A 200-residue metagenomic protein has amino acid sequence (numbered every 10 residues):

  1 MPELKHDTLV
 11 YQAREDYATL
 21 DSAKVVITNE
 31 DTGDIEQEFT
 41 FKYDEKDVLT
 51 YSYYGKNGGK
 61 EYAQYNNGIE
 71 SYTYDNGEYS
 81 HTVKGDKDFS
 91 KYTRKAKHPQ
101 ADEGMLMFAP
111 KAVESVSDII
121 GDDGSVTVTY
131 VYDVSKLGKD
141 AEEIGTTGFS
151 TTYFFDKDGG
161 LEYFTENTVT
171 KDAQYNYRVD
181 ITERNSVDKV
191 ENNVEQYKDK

Functional and structural regions predicted by a protein language model:
M1-K46, V190-K200: N-terminal leader/targeting segments and the immediate start of mature chains
D16-S22, T40-T50, G58, Q64-S71 (+3 more regions): Short, solvent-exposed coil/turn segments at beta-strand boundaries
I27-D34, K56-G58, D75-E78, S135 (+1 more regions): Hydrophobic lipid-interacting interfaces of membrane-associated proteins
D34, K56-N57, A109-A112, G145-G148: Short solvent-exposed loop/turn micro-motifs enriched in small/polar/acidic residues
F41, A63, Y72, V116-D118 (+4 more regions): Assembly/interface hotspot detector across virion components, adhesins/toxins, and nucleic-acid enzymes
K42-A101: An acidic-aromatic
K56, V126-K198: Gly/Pro-enriched, hydrophobic low-complexity segments that function as extracytoplasmic propeptides/linkers
N76-K139: Flexible, processing/modification-adjacent segments and terminal tails in exported/periplasmic/extracellular proteins
